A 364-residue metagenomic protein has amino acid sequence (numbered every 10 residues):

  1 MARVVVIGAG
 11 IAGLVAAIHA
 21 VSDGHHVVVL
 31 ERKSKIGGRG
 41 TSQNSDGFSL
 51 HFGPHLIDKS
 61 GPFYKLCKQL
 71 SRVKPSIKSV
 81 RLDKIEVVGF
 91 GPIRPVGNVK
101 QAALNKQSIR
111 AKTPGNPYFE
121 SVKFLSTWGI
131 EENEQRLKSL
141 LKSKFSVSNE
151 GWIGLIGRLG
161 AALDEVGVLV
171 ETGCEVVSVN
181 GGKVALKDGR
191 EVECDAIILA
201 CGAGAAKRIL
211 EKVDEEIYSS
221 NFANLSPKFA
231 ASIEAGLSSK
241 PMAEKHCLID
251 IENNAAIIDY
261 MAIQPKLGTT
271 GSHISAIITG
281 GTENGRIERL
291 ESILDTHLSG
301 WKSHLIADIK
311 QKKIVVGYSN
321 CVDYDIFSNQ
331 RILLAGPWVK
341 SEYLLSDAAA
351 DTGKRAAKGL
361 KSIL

Functional and structural regions predicted by a protein language model:
A2-V29: N-terminal Rossmann-like FAD-binding beta1-loop-alpha1 element of flavoenzymes
A12, K35, G204: Conserved Rossmann-like nucleotide-cofactor binding loop
V21-S45: Glycine-rich FAD pyrophosphate-binding loop
Q43-N44, L50-F90, L104: N-terminal FAD cofactor-binding segment of flavoenzymes
V73-E150: Rossmann-like flavin
R136-K183, V192, A196: Helical element adjacent to the flavin cofactor pocket in flavoenzyme catalytic cores
S178, D188-I274, G281: Mid-domain catalytic core of redox enzymes that form a hydrophobic substrate pocket/lid adjacent to a catalytic redox
Y260-L364: Conserved flavin/dinucleotide-binding core of flavoenzymes
